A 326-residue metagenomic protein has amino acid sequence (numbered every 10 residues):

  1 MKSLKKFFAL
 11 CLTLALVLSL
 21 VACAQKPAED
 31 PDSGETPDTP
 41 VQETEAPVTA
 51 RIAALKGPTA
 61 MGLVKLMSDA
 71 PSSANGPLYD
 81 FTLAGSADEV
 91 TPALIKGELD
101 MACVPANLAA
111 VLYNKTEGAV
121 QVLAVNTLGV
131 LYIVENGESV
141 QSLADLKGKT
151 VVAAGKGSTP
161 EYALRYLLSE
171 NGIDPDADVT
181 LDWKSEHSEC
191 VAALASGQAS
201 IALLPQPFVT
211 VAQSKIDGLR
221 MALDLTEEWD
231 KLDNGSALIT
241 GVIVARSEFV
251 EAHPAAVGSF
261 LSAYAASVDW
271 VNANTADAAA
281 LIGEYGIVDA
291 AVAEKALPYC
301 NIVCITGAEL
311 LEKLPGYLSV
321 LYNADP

Functional and structural regions predicted by a protein language model:
M1-C11: Bacterial N-terminal signal peptides that target proteins for export
L18-A22: C-terminal motif of bacterial Sec signal peptides marking the signal peptidase cleavage site
A24-K26: Bacterial signal peptide processing site
D30-D32, T36-D176, T180-W183, S200-Q206 (+1 more regions): Short, glycine-/small- and polar/acidic-enriched structural segments that line small-molecule recognition paths
M61-D69, D88, P92, K96 (+13 more regions): Solvent-exposed, polar/charged alpha-helical surfaces in well-ordered, non-transmembrane soluble domains, broadly
A70-P77, E227-S236, V303-L311: Short, solvent-exposed loop/beta-turn-alpha elements that line the ligand-binding surface or hinge of extracytoplasmic
N107-L108, T116, D182, S188-L281: Pocket-lining segment of extracytoplasmic ligand-binding domains
V250-D325: Secondary-structure end/capping motifs
